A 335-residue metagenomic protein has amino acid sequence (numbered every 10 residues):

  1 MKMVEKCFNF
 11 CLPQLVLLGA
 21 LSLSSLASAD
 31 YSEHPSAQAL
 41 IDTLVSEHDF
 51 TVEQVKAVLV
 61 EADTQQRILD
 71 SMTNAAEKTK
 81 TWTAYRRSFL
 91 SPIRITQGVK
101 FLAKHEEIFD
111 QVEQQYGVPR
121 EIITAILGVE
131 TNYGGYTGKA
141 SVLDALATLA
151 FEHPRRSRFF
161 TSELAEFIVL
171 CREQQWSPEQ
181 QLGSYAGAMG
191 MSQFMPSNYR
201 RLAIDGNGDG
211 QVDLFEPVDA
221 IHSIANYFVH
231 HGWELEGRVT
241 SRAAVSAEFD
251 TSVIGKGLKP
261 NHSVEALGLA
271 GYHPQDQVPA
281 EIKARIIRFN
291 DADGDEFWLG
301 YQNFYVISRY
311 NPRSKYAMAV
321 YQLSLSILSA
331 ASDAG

Functional and structural regions predicted by a protein language model:
K2-L15: Bacterial N-terminal signal peptides that target proteins for export
V16-L21: Hydrophobic helical h-region of N-terminal Sec-dependent signal peptides in bacterial secretory/periplasmic proteins
S24-S25: N-terminal signal peptide c-region/cleavage motif recognized by signal peptidases
D30-E113: An acidic, Gly/Ser/Thr/Pro-rich helix-cap/linker signature
V55-A76, L127-T131, S141-D144, S241-D250: Acidic helix-start/capping segments at beta-turn-to-alpha-helix junctions
R87-S223, V229: Acidic/His-rich structured neighborhood in mature extracellular/periplasmic domains
P178, L182-A292: Flexible, glycine-rich surface segments
A284-G335: C-terminal functional modules
